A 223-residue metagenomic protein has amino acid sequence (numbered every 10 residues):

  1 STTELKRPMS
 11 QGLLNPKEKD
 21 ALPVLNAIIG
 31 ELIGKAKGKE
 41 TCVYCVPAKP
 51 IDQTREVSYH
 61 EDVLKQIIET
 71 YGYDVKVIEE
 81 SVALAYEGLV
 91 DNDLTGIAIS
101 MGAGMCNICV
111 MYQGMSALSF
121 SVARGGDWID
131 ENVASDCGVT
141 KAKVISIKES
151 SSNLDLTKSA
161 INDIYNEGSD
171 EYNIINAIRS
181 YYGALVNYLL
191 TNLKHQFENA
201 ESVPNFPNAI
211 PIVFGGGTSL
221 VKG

Functional and structural regions predicted by a protein language model:
S1-A98, Q113-F120, G126, E131-A142 (+3 more regions): Nucleotide/phosphate-binding catalytic cleft detector across ATP-hydrolyzing and phosphate-transferring enzymes
M101-A103: A generic beta-sheet turn/junction motif
C106-V110: Short beta-strand scaffold segments in enzyme catalytic cores
